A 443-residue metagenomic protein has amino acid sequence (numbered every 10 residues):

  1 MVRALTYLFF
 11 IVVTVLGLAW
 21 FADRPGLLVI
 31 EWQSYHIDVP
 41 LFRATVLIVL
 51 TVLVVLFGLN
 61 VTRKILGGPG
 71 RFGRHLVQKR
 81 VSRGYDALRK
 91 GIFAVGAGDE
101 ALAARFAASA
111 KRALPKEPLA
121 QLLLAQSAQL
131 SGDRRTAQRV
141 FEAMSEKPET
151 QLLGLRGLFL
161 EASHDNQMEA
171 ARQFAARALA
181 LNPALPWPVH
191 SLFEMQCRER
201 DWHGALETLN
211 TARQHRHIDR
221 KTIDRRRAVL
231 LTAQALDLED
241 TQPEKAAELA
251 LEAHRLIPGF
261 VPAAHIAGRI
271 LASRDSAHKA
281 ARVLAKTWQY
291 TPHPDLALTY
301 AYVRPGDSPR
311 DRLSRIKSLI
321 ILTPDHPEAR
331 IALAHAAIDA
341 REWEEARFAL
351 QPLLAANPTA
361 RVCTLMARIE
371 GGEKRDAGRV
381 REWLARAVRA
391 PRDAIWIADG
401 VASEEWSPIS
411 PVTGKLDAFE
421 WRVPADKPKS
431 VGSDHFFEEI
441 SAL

Functional and structural regions predicted by a protein language model:
Y7, G70, C197, H203-E248 (+4 more regions): Intrinsically disordered, low-complexity, charge-biased linker/tail regions
F42-H75, E100: Transmembrane alpha-helices and immediately adjacent membrane-cytoplasm interface residues in multi-pass integral
V77-K116, L123, D133, E161 (+2 more regions): Alpha-helical segment of the N-proximal tetratricopeptide repeat
E100-A101, R134, M168, W202 (+6 more regions): TPR-repeat structural position
A103, A137, A171, A205 (+5 more regions): Single-residue signature of alpha-solenoid repeat helices
A120, G154, P188, T222-I223 (+6 more regions): TPR alpha-solenoid repeat register
A125-Q129, E142-S145, L152, R156-L160 (+2 more regions): Alpha-helical adaptor scaffolds
E146-K147, A180-P186, F193-H217, A277-D295 (+2 more regions): TPR/TPR-like (Sel1-like) alpha-helical repeat modules
